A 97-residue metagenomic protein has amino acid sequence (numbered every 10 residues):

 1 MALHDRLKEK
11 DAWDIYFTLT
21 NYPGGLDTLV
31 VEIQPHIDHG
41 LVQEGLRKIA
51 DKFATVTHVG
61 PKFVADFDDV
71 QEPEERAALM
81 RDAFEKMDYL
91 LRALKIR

Functional and structural regions predicted by a protein language model:
M1-R97: Compositionally biased terminal segments of proteins
